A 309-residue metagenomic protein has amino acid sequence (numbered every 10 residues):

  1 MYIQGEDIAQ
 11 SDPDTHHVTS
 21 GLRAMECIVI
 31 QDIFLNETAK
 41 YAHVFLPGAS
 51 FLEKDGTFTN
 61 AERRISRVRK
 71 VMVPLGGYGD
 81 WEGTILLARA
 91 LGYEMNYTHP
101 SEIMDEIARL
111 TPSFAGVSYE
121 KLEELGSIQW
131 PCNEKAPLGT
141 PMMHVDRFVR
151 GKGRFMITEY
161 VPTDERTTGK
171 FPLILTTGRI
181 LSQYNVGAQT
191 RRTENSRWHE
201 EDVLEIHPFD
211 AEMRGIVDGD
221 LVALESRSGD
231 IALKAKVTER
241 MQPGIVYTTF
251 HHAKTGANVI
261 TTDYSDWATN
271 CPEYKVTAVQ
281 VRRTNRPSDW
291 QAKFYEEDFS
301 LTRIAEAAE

Functional and structural regions predicted by a protein language model:
Y2-Q4, V29, L46, E205: Structural motif
S11-D12, T38-A39, D55-G56, V68 (+4 more regions): Short helix/loop capping segments that flank catalytic or ligand/cofactor-binding pockets
D14-M25: Catalytic-core regions built around general acid/base machinery
E26-D32: Short, hydrophobic beta-strand segments that form beta-sheet elements in well-ordered domains
F34-R69: Flexible glycine/proline-rich, aromatic-decorated loop/lid segments
P74-I128, T193-E205, F209-E309: Long, contiguous, secondary-structure-rich segments that constitute the structural scaffold of globular domains
P100-E194: Long, low-complexity segments enriched in small/aliphatic residues
